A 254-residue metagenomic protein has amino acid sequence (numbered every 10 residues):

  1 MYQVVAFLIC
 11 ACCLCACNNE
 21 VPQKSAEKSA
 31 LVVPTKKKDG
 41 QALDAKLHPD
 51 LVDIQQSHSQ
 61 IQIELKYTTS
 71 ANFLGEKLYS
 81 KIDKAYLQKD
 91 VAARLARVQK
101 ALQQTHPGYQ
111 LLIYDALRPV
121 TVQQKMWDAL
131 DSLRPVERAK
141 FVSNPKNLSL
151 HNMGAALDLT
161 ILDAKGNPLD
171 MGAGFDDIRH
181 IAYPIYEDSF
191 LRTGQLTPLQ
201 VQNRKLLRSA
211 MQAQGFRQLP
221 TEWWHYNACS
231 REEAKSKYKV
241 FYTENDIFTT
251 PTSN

Functional and structural regions predicted by a protein language model:
V4-C12: Sec-dependent N-terminal signal peptides
L14-A16: C-terminal motif of bacterial Sec signal peptides marking the signal peptidase cleavage site
N18-A116, A129, L133-T221, S230-N254: Extracytoplasmic cell-surface/polysaccharide-interacting catalytic and binding patches
V120-V122, M126, Y226-E233: Beta-rich nucleic-acid/ligand-interaction surfaces
